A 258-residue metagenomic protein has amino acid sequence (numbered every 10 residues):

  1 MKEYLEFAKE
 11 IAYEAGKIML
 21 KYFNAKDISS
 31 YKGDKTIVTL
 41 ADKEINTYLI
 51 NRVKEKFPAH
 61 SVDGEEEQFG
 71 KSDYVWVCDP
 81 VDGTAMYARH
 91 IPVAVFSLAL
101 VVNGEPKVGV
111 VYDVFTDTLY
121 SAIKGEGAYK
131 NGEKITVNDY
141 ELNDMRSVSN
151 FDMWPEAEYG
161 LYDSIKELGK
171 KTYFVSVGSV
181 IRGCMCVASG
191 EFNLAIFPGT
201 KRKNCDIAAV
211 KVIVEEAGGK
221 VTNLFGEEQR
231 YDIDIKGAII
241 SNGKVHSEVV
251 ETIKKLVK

Functional and structural regions predicted by a protein language model:
M1-V81, K254, K258: N-terminal subdomain of lithium-sensitive/metallo-dependent phosphomonoesterases centered on the IMPase/IPPase/PAP
M19, D42, V53, T84 (+6 more regions): Residue-level signal for inorganic ion chemistry
K43, E66, P80-G83, V114 (+2 more regions): Generic detector of well-ordered alpha-helical packing
G64-E66, G132, G178: Short loop/edge segments at beta-strand edges and connector loops that shape dinucleotide/nucleotide cofactor-binding
S72-Y129: DPxDG-like acidic metal-binding loop motif
K130-V137: A structural micro-motif at secondary-structure boundaries
N138-K258: An extended, acidic
